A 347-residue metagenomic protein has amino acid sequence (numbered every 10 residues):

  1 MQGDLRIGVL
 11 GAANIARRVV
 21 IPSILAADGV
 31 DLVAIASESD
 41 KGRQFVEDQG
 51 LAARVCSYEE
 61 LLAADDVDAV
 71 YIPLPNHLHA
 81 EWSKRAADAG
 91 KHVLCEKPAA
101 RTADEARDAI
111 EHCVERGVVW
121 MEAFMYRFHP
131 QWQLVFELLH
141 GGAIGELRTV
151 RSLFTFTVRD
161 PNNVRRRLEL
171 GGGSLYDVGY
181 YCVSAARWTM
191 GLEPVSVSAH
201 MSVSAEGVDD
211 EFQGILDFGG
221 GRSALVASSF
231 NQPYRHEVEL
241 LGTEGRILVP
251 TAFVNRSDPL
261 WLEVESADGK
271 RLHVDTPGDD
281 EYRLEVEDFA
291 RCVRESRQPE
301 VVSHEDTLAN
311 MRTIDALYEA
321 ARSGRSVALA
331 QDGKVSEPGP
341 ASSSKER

Functional and structural regions predicted by a protein language model:
M1-D4, A69-Y71, G219, R291-R347: C-terminal helix-rich "cap/oligomerization" subdomain common to oxidoreductases
M1-Q49, R347: N-terminal Rossmann-like dinucleotide-binding module
A16, V55, L94-C95, W120-E122 (+3 more regions): Hydrophobic residues in well-ordered beta-strands that form the structural core
A52-Y58: Conserved SAM-binding strand-loop segment of SAM-dependent methyltransferases
A69, P75-N76, A80-R127, G142: Beta-strand-loop-alpha-helix segment that lines the small-molecule cofactor/substrate pocket of alpha/beta enzymes
E111-V119, Q133-L147, F218-G219, R246: Basic phosphate/pyrophosphate-binding loop/patch that engages nucleotide-derived ligands
Y126-A205, G324: Predominantly a Rossmann-like dinucleotide-binding segment in NAD(P)-dependent oxidoreductases
S184-R256, V286-Q298, K334-R347: Contiguous beta-strand/loop segments that form the cofactor/metal-binding neighborhood of enzyme cores
